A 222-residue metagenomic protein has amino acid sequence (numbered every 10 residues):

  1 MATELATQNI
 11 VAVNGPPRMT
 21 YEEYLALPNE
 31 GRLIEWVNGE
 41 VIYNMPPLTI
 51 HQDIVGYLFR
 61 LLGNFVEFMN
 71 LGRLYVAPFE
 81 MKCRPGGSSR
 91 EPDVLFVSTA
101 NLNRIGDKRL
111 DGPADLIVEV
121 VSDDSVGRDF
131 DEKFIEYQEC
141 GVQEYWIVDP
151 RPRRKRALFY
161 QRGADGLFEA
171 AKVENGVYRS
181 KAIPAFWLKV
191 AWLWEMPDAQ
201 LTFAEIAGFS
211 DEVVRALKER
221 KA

Functional and structural regions predicted by a protein language model:
M1-A222: Gly/Pro/Ser/Thr-rich low-complexity, intrinsically disordered segments predominantly at protein N-termini
